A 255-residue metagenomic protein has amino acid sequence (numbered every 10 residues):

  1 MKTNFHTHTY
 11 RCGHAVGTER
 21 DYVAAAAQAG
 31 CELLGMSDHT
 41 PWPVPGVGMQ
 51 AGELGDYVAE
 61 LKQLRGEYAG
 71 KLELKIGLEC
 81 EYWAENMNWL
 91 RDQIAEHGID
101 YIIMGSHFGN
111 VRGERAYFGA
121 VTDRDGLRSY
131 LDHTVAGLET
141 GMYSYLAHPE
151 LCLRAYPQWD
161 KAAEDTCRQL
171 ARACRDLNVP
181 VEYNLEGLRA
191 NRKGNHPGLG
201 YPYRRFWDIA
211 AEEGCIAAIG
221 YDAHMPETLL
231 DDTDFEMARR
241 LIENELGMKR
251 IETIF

Functional and structural regions predicted by a protein language model:
M1-A84, W89, E96, W159-L170 (+5 more regions): An N-terminally biased module of ancient metal coordination in phosphate/nucleic-acid-related enzymes
M1-T9, E19, M142, L153-R154 (+1 more regions): Charged catalytic cores and adjacent phosphate/nucleic-acid-binding surfaces used for phosphate/nucleic-acid chemistry
V16, W42, Y101-K193: Divalent metal-binding pocket/active-site signature
A27, A95, L138-E139, A211: Non-catalytic positions within long, well-ordered alpha-helices that form the structural scaffold/packing of enzyme
G30-E32, G98, M142-Y145, G247-R250: Short loop/turn motifs at secondary-structure junctions
V47-A51, Y117-T122, H196-P197: Short glycine-enriched, charge-decorated loop/helix-capping segments at active-site entrances that position
R91-I94, I99, H196: Aromatic- and acidic-residue-enriched segments that line the glycan-binding/catalytic groove of carbohydrate-active
